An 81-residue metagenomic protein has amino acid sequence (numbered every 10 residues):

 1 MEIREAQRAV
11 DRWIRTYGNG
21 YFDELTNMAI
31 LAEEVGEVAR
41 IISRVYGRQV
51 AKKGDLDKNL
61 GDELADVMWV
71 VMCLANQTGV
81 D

Functional and structural regions predicted by a protein language model:
M1-L64, M68-D81: Flexible "arm" and connector segments at domain edges
